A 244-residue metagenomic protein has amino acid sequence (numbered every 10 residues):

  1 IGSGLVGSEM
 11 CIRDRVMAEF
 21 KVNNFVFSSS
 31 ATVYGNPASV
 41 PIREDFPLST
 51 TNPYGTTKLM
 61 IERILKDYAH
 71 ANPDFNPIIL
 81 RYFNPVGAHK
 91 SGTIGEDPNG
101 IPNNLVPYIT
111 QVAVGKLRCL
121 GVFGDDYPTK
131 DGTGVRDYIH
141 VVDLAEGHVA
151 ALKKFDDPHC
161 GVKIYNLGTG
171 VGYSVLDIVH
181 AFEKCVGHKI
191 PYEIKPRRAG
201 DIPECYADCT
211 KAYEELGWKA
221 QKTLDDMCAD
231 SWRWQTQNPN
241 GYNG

Functional and structural regions predicted by a protein language model:
I1-G7, I12: Single conserved hydrophobic/aromatic residue that forms the stacking wall/gate of nucleotide- or nucleobase-binding
S3, T51-Y54, R136: Catalytic tyrosine of NAD(P)H-dependent dehydrogenase/reductases that use a Tyr as the general acid/base
V16-N24, K154: A short helix-coil junction within the Rossmann-fold of NAD(P)-dependent oxidoreductases
K21-F25, P73-N76, R118-C119, C160-K163: Active-site loop of short-chain dehydrogenase/reductase
N23-N24, V33-N84, T93-N104: Catalytic helix-loop patch of NAD(P)-dependent Rossmann-fold dehydrogenases
F25-F27, I78-R81, D137, N166-L167: Structural signature of the Rossmann-like NAD(P)-dependent dehydrogenase/reductase core
S30: Residue(s) in the substrate-gating loop at a strand-loop-helix junction that position the organic substrate next
V106-G244: C-terminal substrate-binding subdomain of Rossmann-fold SDR/epimerase-dehydratase oxidoreductases
